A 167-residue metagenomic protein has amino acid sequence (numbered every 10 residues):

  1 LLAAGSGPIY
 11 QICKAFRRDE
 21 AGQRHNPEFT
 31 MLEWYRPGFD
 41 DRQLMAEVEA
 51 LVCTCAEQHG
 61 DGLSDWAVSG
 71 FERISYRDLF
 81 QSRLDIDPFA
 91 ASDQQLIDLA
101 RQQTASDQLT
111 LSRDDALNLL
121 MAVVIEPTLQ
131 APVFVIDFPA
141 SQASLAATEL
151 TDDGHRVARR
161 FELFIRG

Functional and structural regions predicted by a protein language model:
L1-C53, I74-G167: A translation/RNA-centric and nucleic-acid-associated enzymatic feature enriched in Class II aminoacyl-tRNA synthetases
V52, A56-G60: Structural signal for hydrophobic packing residues in well-ordered secondary-structure cores of soluble enzyme domains
H59-S69: Short, glycine/acidic-rich hinge or "gate" loops at secondary-structure transitions that mediate conformational
